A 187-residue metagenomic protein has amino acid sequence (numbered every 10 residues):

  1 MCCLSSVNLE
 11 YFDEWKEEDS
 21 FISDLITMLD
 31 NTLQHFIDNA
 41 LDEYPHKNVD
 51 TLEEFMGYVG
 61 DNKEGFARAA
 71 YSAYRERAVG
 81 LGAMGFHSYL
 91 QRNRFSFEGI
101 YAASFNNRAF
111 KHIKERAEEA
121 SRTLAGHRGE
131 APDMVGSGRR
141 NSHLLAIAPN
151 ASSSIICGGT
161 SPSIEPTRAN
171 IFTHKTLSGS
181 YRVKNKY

Functional and structural regions predicted by a protein language model:
M1-Y187: Long, C-terminal-biased catalytic regions of enzyme "large/alpha" subunits
